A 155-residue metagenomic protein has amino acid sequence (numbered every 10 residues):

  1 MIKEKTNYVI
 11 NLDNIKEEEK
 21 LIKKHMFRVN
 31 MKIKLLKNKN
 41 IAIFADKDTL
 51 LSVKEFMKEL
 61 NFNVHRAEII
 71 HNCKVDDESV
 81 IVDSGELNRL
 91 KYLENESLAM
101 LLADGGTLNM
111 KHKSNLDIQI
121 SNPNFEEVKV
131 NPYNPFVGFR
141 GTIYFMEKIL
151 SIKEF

Functional and structural regions predicted by a protein language model:
M1-F155: An N-terminal assembly and electron-transfer interface module characteristic of large anaerobic redox and radical
